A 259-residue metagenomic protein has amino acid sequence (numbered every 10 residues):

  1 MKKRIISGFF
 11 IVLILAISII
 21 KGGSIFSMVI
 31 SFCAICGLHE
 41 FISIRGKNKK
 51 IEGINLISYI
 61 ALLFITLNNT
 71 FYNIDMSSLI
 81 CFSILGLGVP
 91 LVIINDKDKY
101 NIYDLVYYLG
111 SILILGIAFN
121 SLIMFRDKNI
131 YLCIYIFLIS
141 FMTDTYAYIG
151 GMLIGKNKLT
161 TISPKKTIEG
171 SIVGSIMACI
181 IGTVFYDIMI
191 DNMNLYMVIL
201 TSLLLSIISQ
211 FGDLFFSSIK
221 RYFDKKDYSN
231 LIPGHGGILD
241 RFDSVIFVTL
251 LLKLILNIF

Functional and structural regions predicted by a protein language model:
M1-T167, S171-L204: Membrane-embedded alpha-helical bundles of polytopic integral membrane proteins
V12, F211-L214, Y222, K226 (+2 more regions): Hydrophobic alpha-helical segments
M142-M152, S209-R221: Short helical (or helix-break) motifs at transmembrane helix termini and adjacent helical loops in multi-pass membrane
T143-Y146, V173, G212, I238-F247: Membrane-embedded alpha-helical segments of transport systems, primarily multispan ion/solute transporters
V198-S206, Q210, L214-S218, G237: Short amphipathic alpha-helical segments
F223-S244: Interfacial loop-to-transmembrane junctions
K253-F259: Juxtamembrane boundary at the C-terminal end of a transmembrane helix
